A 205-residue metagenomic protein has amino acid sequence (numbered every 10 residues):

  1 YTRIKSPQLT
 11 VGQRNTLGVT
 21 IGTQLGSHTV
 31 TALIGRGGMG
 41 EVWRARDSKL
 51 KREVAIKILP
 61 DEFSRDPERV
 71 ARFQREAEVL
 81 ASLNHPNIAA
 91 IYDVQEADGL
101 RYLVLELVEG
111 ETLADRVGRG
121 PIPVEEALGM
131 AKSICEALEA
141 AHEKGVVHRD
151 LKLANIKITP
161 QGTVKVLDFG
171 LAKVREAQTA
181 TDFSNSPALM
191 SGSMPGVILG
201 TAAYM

Functional and structural regions predicted by a protein language model:
Q8-M205: Conserved ATP-binding/catalytic core of the eukaryotic-like protein kinase fold, especially serine/threonine kinases
